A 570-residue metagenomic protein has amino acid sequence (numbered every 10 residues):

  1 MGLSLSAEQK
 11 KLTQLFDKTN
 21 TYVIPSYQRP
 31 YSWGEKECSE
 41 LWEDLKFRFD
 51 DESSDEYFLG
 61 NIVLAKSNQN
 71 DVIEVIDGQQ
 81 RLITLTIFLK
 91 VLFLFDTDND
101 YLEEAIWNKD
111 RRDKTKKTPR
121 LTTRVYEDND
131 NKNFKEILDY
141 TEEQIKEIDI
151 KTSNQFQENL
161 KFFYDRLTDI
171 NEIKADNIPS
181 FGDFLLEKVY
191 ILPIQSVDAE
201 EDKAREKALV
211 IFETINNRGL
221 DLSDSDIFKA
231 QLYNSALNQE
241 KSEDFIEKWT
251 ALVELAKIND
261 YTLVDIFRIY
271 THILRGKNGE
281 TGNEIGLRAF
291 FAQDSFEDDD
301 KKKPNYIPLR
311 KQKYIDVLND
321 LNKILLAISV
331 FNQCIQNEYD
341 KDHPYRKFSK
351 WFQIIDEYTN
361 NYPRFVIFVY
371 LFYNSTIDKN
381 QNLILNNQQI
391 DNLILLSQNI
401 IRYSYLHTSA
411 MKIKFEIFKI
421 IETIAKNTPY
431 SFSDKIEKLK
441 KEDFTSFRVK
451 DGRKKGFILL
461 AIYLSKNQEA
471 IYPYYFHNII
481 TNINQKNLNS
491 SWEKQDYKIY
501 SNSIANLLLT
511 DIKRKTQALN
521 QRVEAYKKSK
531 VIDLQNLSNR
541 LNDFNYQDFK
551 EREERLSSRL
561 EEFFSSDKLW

Functional and structural regions predicted by a protein language model:
G2-T281, A525-N542, Y546-W570: Glycine- and hydrophobic-rich flexible loops that cap the catalytic core of alpha/beta enzyme folds
E43, F47-D71, S404, M411-N545 (+3 more regions): Betabetaalpha-Me/HNH-type nuclease active-site subdomain
A65, I194, F368-Y370, I512-K513: Short loop/turn segments at strand-loop or loop-helix junctions that form parts of catalytic or ligand-binding pockets
D71-I73, E201-N217, F372-S409, Q468-I479 (+2 more regions): Surface-exposed flexible segments
E74-R81, F181-L186, E200-K207, D320 (+4 more regions): Secondary-structure capping and boundary motifs in well-ordered enzyme cores
E172-I178, L186-L192, Y345-I355, L439-T445 (+1 more regions): Active-site-adjacent structural elements in folded domains
V197, D224-F228, Y233-N467, N539-E551 (+2 more regions): A cross-family structural signal marking well-folded subdomains
G219-L222, D300, L519: Short amphipathic alpha-helical segments with coiled-coil-like heptad repeat character
